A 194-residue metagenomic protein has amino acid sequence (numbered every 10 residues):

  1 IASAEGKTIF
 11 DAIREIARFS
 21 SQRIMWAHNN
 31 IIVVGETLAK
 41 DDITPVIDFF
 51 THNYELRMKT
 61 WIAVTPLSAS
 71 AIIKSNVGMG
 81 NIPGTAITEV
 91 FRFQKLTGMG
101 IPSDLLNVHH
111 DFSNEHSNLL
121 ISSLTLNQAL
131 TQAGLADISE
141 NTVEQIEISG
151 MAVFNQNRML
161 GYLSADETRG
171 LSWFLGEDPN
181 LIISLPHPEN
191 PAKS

Functional and structural regions predicted by a protein language model:
I1-S194: Membrane-proximal alpha-helical signals and transmembrane carboxylates
